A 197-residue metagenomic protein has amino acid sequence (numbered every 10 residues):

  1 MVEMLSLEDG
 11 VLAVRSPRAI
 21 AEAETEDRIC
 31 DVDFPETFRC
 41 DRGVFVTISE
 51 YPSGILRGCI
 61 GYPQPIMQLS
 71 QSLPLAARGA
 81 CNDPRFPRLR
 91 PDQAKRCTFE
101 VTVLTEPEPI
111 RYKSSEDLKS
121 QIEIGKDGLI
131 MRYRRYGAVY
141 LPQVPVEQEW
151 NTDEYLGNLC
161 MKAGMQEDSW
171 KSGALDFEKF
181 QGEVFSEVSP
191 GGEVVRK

Functional and structural regions predicted by a protein language model:
M1-K197: Basic nucleic-acid-binding interfaces
